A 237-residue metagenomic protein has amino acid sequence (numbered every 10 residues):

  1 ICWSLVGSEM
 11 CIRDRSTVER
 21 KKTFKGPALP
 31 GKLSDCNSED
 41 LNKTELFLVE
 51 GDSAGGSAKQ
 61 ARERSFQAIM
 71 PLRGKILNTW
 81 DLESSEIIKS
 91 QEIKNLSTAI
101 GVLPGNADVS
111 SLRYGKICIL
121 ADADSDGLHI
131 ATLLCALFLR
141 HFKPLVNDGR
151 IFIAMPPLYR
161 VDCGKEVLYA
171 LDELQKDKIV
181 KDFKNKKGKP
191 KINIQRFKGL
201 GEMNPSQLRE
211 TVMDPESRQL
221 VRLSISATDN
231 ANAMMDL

Functional and structural regions predicted by a protein language model:
I1-G7, I12: Single conserved hydrophobic/aromatic residue that forms the stacking wall/gate of nucleotide- or nucleobase-binding
S8, K32, C36-E39, D52 (+8 more regions): Generic, well-ordered alpha-helical scaffold segments in large soluble proteins
S8-E9, L120-H129: N-terminal assembly/transducer modules of large multi-domain enzymes, emphasizing dimerization/partner-binding
R15, K21, P30, S125 (+3 more regions): Charged C-terminal transducer/switch regions of large nucleotide-driven machines
E19-L46: Flexible, glycine/threonine-enriched loop-and-boundary segments that flank and lead into catalytic domains of large
P27, E39-K43, D52, E63-R64 (+4 more regions): Short flexible coil/turn linkers enriched for glycine and charged/polar residues that connect secondary-structure
N42-S111, H129-C135, F142-I153: Metal-dependent catalytic core segments for phosphate chemistry
L48-E50, Y114-D124: Acidic beta-strand-to-loop metal/phosphate-binding motif
